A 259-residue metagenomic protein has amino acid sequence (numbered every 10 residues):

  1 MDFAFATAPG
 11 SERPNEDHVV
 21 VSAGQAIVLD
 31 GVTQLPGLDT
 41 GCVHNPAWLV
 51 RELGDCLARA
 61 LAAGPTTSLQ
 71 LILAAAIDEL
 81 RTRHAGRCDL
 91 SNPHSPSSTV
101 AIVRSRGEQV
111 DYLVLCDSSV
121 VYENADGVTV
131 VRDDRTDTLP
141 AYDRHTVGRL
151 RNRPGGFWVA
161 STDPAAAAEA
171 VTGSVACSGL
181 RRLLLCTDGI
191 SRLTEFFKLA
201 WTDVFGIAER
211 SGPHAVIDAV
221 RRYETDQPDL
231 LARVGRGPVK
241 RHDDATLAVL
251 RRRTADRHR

Functional and structural regions predicted by a protein language model:
M1-L57, S118, A165-S174, G189 (+2 more regions): N-terminal entry segment of metal-dependent catalytic domains or homologous docking segments
M1-R13, A76-H84, T136-V159: Short glycine- and acidic-rich boundary segments immediately preceding or forming the N-terminal edge of structured
A4-A6, N15, V21, S105 (+1 more regions): C-terminal catalytic subdomain
I27, V114, L183-L185: Residue-level marker for buried hydrophobic side chains located in beta-strands that build the well-ordered beta-sheet
T40, A125-G127, F196-L199: Short amphipathic alpha-helical segments
R51-R81, D203-T225: Helix-loop-helix
L53, A62-E123, L150-C177, V239-H242 (+1 more regions): Catalytic core of PPM/PP2C metal-dependent serine/threonine phosphatase domains
V121-D133: A short alpha->loop->secondary-structure connector
